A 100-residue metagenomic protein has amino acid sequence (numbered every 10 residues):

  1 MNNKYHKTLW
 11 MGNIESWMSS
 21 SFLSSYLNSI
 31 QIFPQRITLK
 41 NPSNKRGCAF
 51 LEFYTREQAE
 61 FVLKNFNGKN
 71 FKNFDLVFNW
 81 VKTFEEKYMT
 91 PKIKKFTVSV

Functional and structural regions predicted by a protein language model:
M1-W80, V98-S99: Canonical RRM/RBD RNA-binding surface and closely related RRM-like beta-sheet modules in eukaryotic RNA-binding proteins
K82-F84: Active-site-proximal loop/turn and secondary-structure-junction residues that shape catalytic pockets, frequently
E86-V100: Short, low-order "capping/linker" segments at domain edges
